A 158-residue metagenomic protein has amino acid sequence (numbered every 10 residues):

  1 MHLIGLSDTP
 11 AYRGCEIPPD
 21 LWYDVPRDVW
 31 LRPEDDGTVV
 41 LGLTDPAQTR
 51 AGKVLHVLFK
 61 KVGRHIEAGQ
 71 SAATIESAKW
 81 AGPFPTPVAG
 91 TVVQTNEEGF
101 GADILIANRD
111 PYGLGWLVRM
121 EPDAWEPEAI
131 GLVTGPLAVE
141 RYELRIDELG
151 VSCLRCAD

Functional and structural regions predicted by a protein language model:
M1-Q70, G82, T91-D158: Non-catalytic terminal segments and appended small domains
I75: Heme-based O2/NO sensor domains and their adjacent alpha-helical segments, primarily globin folds but also including
